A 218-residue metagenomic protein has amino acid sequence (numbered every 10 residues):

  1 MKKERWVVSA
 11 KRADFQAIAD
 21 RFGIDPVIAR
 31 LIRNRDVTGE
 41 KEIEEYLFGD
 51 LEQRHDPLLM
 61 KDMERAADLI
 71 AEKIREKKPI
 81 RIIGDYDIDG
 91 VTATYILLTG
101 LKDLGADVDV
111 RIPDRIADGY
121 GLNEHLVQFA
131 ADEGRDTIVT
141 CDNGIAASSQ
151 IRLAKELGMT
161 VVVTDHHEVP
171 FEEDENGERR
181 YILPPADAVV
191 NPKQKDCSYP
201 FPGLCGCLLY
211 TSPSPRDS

Functional and structural regions predicted by a protein language model:
M1-S212: Replace "Mg2+/Mn2+-dependent" with "divalent metal-dependent
P213-S218: Single conserved hydrophobic/aromatic residue that forms the stacking wall/gate of nucleotide- or nucleobase-binding
